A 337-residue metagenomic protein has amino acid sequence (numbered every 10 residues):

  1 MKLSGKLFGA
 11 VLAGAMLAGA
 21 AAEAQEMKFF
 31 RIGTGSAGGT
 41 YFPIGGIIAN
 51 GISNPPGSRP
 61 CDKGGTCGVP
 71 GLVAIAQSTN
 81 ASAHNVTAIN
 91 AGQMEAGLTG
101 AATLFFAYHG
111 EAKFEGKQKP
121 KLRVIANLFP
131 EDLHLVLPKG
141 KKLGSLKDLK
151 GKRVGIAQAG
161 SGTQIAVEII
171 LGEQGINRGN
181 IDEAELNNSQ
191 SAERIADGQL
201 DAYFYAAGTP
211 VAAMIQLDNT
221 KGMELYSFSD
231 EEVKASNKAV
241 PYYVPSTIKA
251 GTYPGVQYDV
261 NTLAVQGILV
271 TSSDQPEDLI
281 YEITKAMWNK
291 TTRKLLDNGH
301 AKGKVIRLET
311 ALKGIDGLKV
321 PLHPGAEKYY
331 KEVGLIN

Functional and structural regions predicted by a protein language model:
M1-V11: Bacterial N-terminal signal peptides that target proteins for export
L17-A24: Sec/Tat signal peptide C-region and signal peptidase I cleavage site
Q25-L98: N-terminal (or domain-start) structured segment
R31-G64, E131-D197, D316, V320-G325: Bilobed "Venus flytrap"/periplasmic-binding protein-like clamshell domains and structurally analogous long
G71-L72, A91-L98, K152-G155, D197-Y205 (+1 more regions): Alpha-to-beta junction loops
A101-T103, E111-K113, K141, N177-Q275: Pocket-lining segment of extracytoplasmic ligand-binding domains
Q118, V124-D132, D218-N219, N261-A264: Short Pro/Gly-enriched coil loops immediately N-terminal to beta-strands
Q190, A207-L225, D278-N337: An extracytoplasmic/periplasmic, membrane-proximal ligand-sensing/linker region
